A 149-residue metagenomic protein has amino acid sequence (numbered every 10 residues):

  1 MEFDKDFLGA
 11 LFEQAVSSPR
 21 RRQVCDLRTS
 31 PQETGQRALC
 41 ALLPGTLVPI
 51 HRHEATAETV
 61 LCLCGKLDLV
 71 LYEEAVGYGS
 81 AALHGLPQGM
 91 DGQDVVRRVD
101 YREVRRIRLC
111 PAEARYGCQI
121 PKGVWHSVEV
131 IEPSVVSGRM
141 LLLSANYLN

Functional and structural regions predicted by a protein language model:
M1-Q36, P49, A81-D91, E103-L109: A short, N-terminal "cap"/entry segment at the start of jelly-roll beta-barrel domains of the cupin/DSBH fold
L39, T59, S127: Short, surface-exposed charged micro-motifs
L39-A55, K122: Conserved short histidine dyad/triad with adjacent acidic residue
G45, Q93, L109-P133, S137-R139: Conserved metal-binding segment of the jelly-roll/cupin
P49, L69-L71, G138-L142: Short hydrophobic/aromatic-rich beta-strand segments that constitute the beta-sheet cores of beta-sandwich/beta-barrel
R52-E54, L61-C62, V130-P133: Short glycine/proline-enriched turns and hinge-like loops at secondary-structure junctions
A55-G77, P87-R97: Glycine- and acidic-residue-biased ligand/ion/polar-headgroup-sensing regions
L143-N149: Mixed-charge, glycine-accented linear interaction segment located at domain edges/termini
